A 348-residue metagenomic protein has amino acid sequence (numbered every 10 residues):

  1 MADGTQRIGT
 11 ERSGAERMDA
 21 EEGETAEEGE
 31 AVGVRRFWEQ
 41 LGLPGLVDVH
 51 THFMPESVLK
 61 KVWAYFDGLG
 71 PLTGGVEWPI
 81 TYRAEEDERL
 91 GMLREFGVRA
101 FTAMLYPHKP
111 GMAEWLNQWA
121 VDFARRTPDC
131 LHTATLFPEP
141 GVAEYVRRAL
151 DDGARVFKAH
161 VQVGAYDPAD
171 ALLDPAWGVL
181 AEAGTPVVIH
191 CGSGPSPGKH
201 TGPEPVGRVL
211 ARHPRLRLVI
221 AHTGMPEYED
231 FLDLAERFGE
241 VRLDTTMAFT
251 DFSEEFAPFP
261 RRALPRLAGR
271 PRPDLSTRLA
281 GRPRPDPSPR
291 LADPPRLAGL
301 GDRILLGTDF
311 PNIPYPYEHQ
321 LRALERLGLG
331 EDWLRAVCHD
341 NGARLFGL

Functional and structural regions predicted by a protein language model:
A2-R7, D19, G23-V49, V58-F96 (+5 more regions): Mid-to-C-terminal alpha-helical segments outside catalytic/metal-binding sites
V47, F53, V209-R212: A generic "structured core" feature
H50, A120, A149, F157 (+6 more regions): Conserved, mostly hydrophobic/aromatic
H52-S57, H108-G111, E139-V142, G164 (+4 more regions): Active-site environment of divalent metal-dependent phosphoester hydrolases
L72-R83, L131-P140, V163-D167: Active-site mouth loops of central-metabolism enzymes
R83-L93, W115, E139-A149: Short, acidic/polar
L90-L93, G97-M112, W119-F137, K158: Short, well-structured secondary-structure segments
R155-A159, Y166-I304: Catalytic pocket-lining loop regions of alpha/beta-barrel enzymes, especially the amidohydrolase/enolase/GH5 lineages
